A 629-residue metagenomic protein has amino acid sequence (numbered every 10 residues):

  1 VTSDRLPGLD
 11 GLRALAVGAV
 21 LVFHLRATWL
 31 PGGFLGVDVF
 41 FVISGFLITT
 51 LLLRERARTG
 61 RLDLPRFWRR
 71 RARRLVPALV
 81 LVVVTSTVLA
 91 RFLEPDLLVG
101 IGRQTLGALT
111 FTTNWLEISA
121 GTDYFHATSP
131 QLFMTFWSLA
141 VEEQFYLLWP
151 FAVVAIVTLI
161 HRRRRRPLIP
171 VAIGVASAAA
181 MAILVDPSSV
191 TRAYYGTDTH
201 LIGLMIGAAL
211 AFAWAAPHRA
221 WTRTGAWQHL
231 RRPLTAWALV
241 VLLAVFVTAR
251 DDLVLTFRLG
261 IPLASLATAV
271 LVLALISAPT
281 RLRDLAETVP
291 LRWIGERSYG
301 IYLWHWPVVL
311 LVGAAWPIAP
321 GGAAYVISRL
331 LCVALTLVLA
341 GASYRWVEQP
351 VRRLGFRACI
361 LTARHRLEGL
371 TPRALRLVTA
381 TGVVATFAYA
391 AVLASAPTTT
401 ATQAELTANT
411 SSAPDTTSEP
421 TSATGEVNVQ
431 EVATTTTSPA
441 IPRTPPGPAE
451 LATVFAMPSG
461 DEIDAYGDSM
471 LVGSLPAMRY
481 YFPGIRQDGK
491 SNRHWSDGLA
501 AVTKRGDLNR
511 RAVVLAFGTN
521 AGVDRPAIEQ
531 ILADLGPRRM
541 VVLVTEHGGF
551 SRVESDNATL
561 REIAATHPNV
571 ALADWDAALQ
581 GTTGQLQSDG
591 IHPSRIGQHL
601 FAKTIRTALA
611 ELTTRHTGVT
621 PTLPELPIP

Functional and structural regions predicted by a protein language model:
T2-G11, L15-A396: Hydrophobic membrane-embedded alpha-helices and membrane-water interface caps/short interhelical or interfacial loops
V37, G467, L515, A573: Active-site flanking residues adjacent to catalytic metal/cofactor-binding acidic residues
S44, D468, G518, E546: Cofactor-binding loop segments of dinucleotide-utilizing enzymes, especially the Rossmann-like FAD- and NAD(P)+-binding
A209, P317-I327, L337-V338, R345 (+8 more regions): Extracellular/periplasmic envelope-modification machinery, especially enzymes that add or remove acyl/ester groups on
T288, R538, H567: Acidic-histidine catalytic/liganding microenvironments
A465, L515, V542-T545: Structural beta-sheet core signal
N520, I531-A558: Active-site segments of SGNH/GDSL-like serine hydrolases that catalyze O-acetyl group transfer/hydrolysis on lipids
